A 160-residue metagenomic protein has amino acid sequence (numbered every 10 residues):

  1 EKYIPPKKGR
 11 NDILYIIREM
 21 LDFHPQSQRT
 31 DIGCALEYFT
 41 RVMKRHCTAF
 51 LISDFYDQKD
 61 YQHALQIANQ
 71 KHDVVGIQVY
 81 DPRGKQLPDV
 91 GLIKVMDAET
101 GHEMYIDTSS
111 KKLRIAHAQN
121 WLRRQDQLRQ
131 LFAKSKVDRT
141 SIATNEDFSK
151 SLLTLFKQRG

Functional and structural regions predicted by a protein language model:
E1-K8, T48-L51: Von Willebrand factor
K8-D12, N120: A generic short alpha-helical patch detector that favors 3-5-residue windows in or near N-terminal regions
N11-C47, K59-Y61, D81: Von Willebrand factor
R41-R45, D57, H63-G160: Von Willebrand factor type A / integrin I
